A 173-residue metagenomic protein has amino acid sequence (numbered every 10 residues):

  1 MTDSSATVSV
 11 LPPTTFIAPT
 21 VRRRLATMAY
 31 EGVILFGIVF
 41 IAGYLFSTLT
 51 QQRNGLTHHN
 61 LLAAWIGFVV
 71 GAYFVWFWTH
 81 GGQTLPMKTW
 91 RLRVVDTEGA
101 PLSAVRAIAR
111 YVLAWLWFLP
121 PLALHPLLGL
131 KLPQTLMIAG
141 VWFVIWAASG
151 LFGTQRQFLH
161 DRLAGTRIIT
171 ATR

Functional and structural regions predicted by a protein language model:
M1-R173: Membrane-interfacial and juxtamembrane segments of integral membrane proteins
